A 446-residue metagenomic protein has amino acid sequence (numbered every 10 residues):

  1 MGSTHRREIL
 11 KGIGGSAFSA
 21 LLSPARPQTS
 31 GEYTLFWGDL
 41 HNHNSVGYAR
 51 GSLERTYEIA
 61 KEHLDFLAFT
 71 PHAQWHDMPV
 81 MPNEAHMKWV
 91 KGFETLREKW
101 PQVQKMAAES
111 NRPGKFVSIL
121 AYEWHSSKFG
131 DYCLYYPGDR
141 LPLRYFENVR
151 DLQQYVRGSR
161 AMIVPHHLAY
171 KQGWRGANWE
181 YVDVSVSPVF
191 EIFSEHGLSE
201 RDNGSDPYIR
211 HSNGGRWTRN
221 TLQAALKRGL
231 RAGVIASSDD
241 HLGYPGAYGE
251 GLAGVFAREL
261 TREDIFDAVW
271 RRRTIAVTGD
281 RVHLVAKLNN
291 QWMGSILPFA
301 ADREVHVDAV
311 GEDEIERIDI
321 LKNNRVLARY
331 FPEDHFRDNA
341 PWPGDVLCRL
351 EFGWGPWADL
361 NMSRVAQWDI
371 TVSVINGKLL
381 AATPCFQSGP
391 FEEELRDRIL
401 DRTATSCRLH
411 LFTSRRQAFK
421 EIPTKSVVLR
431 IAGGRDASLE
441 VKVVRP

Functional and structural regions predicted by a protein language model:
M1-A17: N-terminal secretory signal peptides and thylakoid transit peptides that target proteins across membranes
S16-P24: Hydrophobic h-region of N-terminal signal peptides that target proteins for export in Gram-negative bacteria
Q28-P446: Extended, charged catalytic domains and RNA/DNA-binding interfaces, predominantly in divalent-metal-using enzymes
